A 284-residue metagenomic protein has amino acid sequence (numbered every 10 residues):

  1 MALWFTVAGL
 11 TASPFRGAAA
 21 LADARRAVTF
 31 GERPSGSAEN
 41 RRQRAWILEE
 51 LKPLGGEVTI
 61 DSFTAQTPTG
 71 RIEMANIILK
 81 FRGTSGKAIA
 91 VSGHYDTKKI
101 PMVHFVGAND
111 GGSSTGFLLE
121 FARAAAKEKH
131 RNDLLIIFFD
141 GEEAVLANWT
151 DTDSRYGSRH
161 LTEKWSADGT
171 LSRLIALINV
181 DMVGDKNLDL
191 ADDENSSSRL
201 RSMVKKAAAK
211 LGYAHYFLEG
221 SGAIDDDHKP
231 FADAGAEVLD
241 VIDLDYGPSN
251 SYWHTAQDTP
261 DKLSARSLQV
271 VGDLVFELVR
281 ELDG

Functional and structural regions predicted by a protein language model:
M1-A8: Bacterial N-terminal signal peptides
G9-R44, L54, D181, P248-T259 (+1 more regions): N-terminal capping segment at the start of a domain
A19-R26, R42-P53, V58, S113-E120 (+7 more regions): Extracytoplasmic/secreted proteins, especially bacterial periplasmic and envelope-associated proteins
A22-T84: A non-catalytic alpha/beta surface segment that caps or lines the substrate-entry region of metallo-dependent hydrolase
R26, I60, I78, A88-S92 (+3 more regions): Structural recognition of the beta-strand scaffold that forms the well-ordered cores of secreted hydrolase catalytic
R33-S35, T64-T67, T84-S85, Y95-K99 (+5 more regions): Solvent-exposed loop/turn segments at secondary-structure junctions within structured extracellular/periplasmic domains
M102-K206, L211, H215, A223 (+1 more regions): Acidic/histidine-rich catalytic neighborhood of metal-dependent amide-processing enzymes
A176, V183-G284: Active-site-adjacent substrate-binding region of metalloamidase/peptidase-like peptide-processing proteins
